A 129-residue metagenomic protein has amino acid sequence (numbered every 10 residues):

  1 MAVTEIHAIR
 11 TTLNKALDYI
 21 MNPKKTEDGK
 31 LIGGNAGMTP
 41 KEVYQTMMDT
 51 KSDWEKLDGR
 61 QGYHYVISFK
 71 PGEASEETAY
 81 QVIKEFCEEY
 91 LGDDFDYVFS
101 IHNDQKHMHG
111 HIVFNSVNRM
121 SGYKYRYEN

Functional and structural regions predicted by a protein language model:
M1-N129: N-terminal nicking endonuclease/strand-transfer module with a His-rich metal-binding environment and a catalytic Tyr
